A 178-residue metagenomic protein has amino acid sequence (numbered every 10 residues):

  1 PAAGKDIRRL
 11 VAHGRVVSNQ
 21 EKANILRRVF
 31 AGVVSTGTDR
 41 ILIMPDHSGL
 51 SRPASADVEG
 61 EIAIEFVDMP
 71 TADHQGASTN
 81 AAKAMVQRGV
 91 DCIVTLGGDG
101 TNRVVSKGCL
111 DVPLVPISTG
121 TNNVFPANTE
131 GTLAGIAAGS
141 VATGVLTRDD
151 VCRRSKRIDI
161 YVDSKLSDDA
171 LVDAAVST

Functional and structural regions predicted by a protein language model:
P1, M44, T95-G97, V115-S118 (+1 more regions): Short beta-strand segments
P1-C92, K107: ATP/NTP phosphate-donor binding region
G32, T36, R88, V112 (+2 more regions): Change "in soluble alpha/beta enzymes" to "in soluble alpha/beta proteins
S35, A84-R88, S106-C109, P116 (+2 more regions): Solvent-exposed alpha-helices and their adjacent loops that cap or buttress functional pockets in soluble metabolic
C92-L96, V105-G131: Short, acidic/small-residue loops that bind anionic groups at enzyme active sites
G97-G98, L166: Short, well-structured alpha-helical patches and their helix-loop capping segments that border functional surfaces
T101-N102: Short glycine-rich, flexible loops that bind phosphorylated cofactors or substrates
G120-T178: Catalytic core of DAGKc-family lipid kinases
